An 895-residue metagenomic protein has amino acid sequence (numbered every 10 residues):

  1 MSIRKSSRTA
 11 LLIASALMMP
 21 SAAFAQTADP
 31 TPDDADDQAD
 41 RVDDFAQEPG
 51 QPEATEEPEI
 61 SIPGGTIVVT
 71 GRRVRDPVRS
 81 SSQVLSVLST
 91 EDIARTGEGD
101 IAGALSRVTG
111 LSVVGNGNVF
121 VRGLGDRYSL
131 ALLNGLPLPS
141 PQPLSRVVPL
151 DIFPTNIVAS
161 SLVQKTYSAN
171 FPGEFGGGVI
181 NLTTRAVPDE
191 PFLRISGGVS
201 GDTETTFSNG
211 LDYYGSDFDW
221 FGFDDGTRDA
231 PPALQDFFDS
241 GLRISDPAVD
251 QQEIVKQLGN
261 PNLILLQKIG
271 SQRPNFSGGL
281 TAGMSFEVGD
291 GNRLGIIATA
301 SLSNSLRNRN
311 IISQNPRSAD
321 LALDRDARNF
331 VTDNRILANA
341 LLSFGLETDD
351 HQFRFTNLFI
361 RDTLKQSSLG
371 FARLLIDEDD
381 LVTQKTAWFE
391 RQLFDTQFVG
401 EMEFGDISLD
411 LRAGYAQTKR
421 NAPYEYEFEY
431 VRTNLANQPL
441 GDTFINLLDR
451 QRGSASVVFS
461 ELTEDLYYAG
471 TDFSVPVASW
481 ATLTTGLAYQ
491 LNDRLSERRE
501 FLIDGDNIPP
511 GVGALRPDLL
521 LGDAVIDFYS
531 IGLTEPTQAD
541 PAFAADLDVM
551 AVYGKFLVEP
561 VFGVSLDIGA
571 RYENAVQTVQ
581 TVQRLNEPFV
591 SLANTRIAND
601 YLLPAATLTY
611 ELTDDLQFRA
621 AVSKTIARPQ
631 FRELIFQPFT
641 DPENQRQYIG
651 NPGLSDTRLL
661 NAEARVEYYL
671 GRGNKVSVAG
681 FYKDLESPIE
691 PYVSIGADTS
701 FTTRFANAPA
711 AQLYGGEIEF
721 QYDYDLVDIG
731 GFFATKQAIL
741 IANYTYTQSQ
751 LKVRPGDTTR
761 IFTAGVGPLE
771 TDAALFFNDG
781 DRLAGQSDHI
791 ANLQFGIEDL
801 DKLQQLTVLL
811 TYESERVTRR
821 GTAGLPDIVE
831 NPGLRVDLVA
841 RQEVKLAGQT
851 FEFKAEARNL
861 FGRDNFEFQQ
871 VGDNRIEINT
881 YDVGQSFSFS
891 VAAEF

Functional and structural regions predicted by a protein language model:
S2, L12, A455-L462, T471-P476 (+6 more regions): Conserved C-terminal beta-signal and adjacent last beta-strands/turns of outer-membrane beta-barrel proteins
F45, P52-I60, I67-G115, F120-G123 (+7 more regions): N-terminal plug
S140, I152-I195, L265: A beta-strand signature from Gram-negative outer-membrane beta-barrel systems, especially the internal plug domain
D236-S368, W388-F398, P604-T607: Transmembrane beta-barrel wall of Gram-negative outer-membrane proteins
D406-Y430, T482-T484, L495-E497, Q617-R619 (+4 more regions): Membrane-embedded beta-barrel scaffold of Gram-negative outer-membrane proteins
R450, V457-V458, L462, A469-G470 (+7 more regions): Outer membrane beta-barrel strand-and-loop segments of large Gram-negative receptors, especially TonB-dependent
S456, S460, Y467-D615: Signature of Gram-negative outer-membrane beta-barrel scaffolds
K675, G680-D684, T702-V817, A892: Gram-negative outer-membrane beta-barrel transporters
